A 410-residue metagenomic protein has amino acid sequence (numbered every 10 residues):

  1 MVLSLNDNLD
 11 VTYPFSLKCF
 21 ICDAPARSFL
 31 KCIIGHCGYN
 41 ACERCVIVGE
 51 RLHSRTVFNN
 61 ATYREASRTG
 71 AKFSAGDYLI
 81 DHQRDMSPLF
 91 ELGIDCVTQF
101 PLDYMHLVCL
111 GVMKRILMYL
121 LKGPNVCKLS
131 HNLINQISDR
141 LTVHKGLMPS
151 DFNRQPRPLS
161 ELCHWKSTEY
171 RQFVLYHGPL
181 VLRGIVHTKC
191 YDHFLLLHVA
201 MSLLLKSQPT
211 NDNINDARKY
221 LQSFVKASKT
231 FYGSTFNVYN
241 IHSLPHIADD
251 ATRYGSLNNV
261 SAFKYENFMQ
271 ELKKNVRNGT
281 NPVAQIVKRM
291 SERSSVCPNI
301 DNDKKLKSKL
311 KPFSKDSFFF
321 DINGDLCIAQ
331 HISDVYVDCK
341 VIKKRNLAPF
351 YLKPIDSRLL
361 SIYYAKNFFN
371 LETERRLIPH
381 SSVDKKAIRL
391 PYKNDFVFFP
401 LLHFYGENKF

Functional and structural regions predicted by a protein language model:
M1-S167, V181: Domain-level detector for long, ordered catalytic/regulatory cores in large eukaryotic signaling and trafficking
C45-I47, K122-F410: Terminal interaction-prone segments of large eukaryotic proteins
